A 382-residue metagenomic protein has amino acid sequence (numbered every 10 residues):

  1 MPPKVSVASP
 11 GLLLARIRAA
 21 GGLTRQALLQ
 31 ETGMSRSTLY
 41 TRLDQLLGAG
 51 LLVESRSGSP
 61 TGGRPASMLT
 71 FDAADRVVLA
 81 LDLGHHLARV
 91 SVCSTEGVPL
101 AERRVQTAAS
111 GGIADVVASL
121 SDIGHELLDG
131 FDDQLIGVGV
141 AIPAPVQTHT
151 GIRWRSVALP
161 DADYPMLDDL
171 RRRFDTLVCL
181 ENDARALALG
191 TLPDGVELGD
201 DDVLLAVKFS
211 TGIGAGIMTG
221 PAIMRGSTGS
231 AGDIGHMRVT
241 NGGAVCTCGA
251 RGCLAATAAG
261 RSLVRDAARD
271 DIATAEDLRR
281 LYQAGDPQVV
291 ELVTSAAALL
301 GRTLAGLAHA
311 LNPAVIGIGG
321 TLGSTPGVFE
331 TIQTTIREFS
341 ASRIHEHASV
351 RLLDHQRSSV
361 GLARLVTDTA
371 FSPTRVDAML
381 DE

Functional and structural regions predicted by a protein language model:
M1-S57, T61-D129, D133-Q134, L254-E382: ATP-binding/phosphotransfer module of carbohydrate and carboxylate kinases, centering on a glycine-rich
A19-A20, D194, S210: Short helix-capping/turn signature of helix-turn-helix
G58, P143-V146, S210-G212, L322-G323: Short glycine-rich anion-binding loops that position phosphate/pyrophosphate groups of nucleotides and phosphorylated
V78-D82, L135-G139, L204-K208, G214-G216: Short glycine-aspartate micro-motif
S94, T148, M218: Short, acidic, Ser/Thr-enriched surface-loop or helix-capping motifs
P99, Q106-V203, G327-E338: Glycine-rich phosphate-binding loop and adjoining helix at the ATP-binding site of ATP-dependent phosphoryl-transfer
L180-A184, V239-I272: Glycine-rich phosphate-binding loop plus the immediately following alpha-helix
D200-T257: Glycine-rich phosphate-binding loop of actin/hexokinase-like ATP-binding domains
